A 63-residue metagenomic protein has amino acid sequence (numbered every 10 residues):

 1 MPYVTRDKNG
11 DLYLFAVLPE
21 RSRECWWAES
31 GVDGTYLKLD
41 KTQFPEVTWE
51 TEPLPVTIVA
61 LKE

Functional and structural regions predicted by a protein language model:
P2-D7: A short beta-strand micro-motif
K8-N9, T42: Polar/charged alpha-helical tracts
N9-D11, W26: Sequence-pattern detector for short linear motifs and compositional/periodic biases rather than a specific fold
D11-R21: Short, surface-exposed terminal/edge motifs of secreted or surface/virion proteins that either
R23-E63: Low-complexity intrinsically disordered segments
